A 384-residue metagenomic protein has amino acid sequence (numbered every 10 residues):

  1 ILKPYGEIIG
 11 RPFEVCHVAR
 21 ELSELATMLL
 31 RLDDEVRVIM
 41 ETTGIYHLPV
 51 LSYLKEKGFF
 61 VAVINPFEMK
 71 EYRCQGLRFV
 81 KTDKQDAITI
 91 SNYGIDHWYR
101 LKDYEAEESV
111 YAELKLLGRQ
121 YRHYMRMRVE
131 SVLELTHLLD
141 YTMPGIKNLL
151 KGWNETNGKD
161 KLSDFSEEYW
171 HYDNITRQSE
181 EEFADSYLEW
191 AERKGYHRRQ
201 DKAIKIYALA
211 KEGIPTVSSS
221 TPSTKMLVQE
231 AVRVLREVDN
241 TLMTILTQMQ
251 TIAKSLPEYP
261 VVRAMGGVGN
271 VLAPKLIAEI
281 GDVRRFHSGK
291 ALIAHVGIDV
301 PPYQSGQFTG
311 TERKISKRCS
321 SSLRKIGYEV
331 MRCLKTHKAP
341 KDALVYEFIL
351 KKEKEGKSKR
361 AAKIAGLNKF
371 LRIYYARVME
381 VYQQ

Functional and structural regions predicted by a protein language model:
I1-Q384: A detector of single, family-specific signature residues that are central to catalytic or substrate-handling motifs
